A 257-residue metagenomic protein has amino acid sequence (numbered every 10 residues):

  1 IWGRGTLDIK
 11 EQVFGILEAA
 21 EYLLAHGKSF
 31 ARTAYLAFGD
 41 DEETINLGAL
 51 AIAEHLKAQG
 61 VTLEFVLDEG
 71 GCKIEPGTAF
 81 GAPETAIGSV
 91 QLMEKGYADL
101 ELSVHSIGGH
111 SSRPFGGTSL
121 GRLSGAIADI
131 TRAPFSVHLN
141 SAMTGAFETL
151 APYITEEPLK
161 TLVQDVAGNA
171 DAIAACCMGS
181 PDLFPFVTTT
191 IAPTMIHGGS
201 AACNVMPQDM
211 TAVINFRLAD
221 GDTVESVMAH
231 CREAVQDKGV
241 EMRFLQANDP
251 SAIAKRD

Functional and structural regions predicted by a protein language model:
I1-L7: Catalytic-core environment of secreted peptidases
L7-S89: Acidic/histidine-rich catalytic neighborhood of metal-dependent amide-processing enzymes
E18-A25, G125-A128, F216: Short glycine/serine- and small hydrophobic-enriched flexible loop segments
N46-L47, I154, P207, S251-D257: Short glycine/threonine-rich loop-to-helix capping motif typified by GTGT followed within a few residues by an Asp-Pro
L56-Q59, E64, C72-T85, V90-D99 (+3 more regions): Acidic-enriched catalytic cores of C-N bond-cleaving enzymes acting on peptides and small amides
A202-I214, L218: Glycine-rich, aromatic-lined ligand/substrate-binding cores of catalytic and carbohydrate-binding domains
R217, M242-D257: A short beta-alpha structural unit
